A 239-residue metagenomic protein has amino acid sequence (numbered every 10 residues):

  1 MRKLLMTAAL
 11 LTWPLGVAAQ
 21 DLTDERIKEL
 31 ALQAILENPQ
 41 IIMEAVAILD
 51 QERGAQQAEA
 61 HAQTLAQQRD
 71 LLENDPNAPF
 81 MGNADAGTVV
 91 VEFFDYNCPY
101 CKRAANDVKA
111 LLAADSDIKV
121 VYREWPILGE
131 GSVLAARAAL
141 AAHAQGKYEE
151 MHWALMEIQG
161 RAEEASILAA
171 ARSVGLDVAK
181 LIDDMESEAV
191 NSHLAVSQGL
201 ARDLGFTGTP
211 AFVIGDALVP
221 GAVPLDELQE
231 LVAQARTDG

Functional and structural regions predicted by a protein language model:
K3-L5, Q20-Q33, E52-A55, A169-G239: C-terminal cap of thioredoxin/glutaredoxin-like
L4-W13: Sec-dependent N-terminal signal peptides
W13-P14, A18-D70: N-terminal targeting signals for export/organelle localization
R26, Q40, A84-D85, P99: Hydrophobic, well-ordered secondary-structure scaffolds
L30, V91, N97, K102-R172 (+4 more regions): Structural alpha/beta surface segment adjacent to cysteine/selenocysteine redox centers across thiol/disulfide enzymes
L36, A47-D50, M156-G160, R172 (+1 more regions): Short amphipathic alpha-helical surface patches that mediate protein-protein
M43, E149-W153, Q229: Conserved positions within tetratricopeptide repeat
D70-T88, L112-A113: A short beta-strand-turn-helix
